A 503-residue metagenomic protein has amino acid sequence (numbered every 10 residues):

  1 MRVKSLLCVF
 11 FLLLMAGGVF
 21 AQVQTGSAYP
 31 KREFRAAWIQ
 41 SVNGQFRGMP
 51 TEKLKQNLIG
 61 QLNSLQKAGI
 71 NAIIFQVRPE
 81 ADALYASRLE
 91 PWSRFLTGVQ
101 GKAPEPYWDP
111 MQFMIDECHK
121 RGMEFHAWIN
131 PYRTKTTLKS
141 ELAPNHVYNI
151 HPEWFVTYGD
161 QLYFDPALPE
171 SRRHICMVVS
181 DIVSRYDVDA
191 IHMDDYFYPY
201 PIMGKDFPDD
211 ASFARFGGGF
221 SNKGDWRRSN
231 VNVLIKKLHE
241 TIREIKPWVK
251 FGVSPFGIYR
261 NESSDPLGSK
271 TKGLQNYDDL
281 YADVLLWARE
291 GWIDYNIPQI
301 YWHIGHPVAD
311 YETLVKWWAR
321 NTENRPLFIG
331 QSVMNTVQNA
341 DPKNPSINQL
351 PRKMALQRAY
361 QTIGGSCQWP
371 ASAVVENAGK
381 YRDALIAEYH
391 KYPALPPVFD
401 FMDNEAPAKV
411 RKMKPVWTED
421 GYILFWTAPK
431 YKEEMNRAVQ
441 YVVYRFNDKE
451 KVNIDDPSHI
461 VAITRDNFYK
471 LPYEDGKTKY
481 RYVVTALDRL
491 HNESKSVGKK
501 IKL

Functional and structural regions predicted by a protein language model:
R32-F34, Q40, G44-Q56, A127 (+2 more regions): Active-site-adjacent "subsite" loops/lids of carbohydrate-active enzymes
Q56-A83, R185-D189, L286: Catalytic domains of carbohydrate-active enzymes, especially glycoside hydrolases
A83-G98, R133-G159, D195-G218, E262-L274: Aromatic- and acidic-residue-enriched segments that line the glycan-binding/catalytic groove of carbohydrate-active
E170-V178, S184-I300, G305-N324, I329: Active-site neighborhood of glycoside hydrolase catalytic domains
Y281-L285, R289-P307, E323-M402: Substrate-binding cleft of secreted/luminal carbohydrate-active enzymes
K380-N436, H491-L503: Pro/Thr/Ser/Gly-rich low-complexity, intrinsically disordered linker/stalk tracts
P429-D456, K479, S496: Solvent-exposed loop/turn segments flanking beta-strands in beta-repeat/beta-sandwich domains
L471-S494: Beta-strand-rich modules
